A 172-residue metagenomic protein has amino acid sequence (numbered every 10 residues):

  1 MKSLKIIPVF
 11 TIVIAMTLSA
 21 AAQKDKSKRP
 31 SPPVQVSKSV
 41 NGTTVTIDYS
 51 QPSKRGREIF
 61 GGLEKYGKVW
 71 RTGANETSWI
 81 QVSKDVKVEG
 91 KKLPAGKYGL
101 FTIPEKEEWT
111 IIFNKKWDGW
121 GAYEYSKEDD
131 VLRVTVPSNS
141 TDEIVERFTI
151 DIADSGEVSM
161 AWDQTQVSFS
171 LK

Functional and structural regions predicted by a protein language model:
M1-D25: Bacterial Sec-dependent N-terminal signal peptides
K5, P94-G96, T102-E105, F148-D154: Short, surface-exposed loop and linker segments with low hydrophobicity and enrichment for Pro/Ser/Thr
L18, E107, D130: Residue-level signal for beta-strand positions within conserved beta-sheet cores that form or flank
Q23-K68, G119-K172: Primarily secretory-pathway and cell-envelope proteins
R71-G119: Mid-length scaffold segments of soluble, non-membrane domains
